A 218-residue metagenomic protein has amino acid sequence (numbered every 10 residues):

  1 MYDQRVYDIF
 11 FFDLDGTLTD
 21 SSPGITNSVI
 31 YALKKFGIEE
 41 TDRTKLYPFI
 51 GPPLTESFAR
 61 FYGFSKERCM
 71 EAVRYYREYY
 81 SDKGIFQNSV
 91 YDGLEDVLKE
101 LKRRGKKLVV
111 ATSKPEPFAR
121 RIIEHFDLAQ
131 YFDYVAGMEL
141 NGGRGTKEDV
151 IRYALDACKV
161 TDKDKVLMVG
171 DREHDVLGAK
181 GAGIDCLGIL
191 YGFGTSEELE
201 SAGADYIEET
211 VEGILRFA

Functional and structural regions predicted by a protein language model:
Y2-P48, Y62: Active-site neighborhood of HAD-like aspartate-dependent phosphohydrolases
I9, K147-V176: Conserved Lys-Pro-Asp/Glu-containing loop-to-beta segment of HAD-superfamily phosphomonoesterases, centered on
V29, V97-I123, F132: Substrate-recognition element of Asp-dependent hydrolases with the DxDx(T/V) motif
A32-L33, P53-K66, I122-H125, A154-A157: Helix-loop "lid/cap" segments that line or gate small-molecule binding pockets
E39, A129-D133, T161, E208: Conserved H-loop
A59-D96, R104: Metal-dependent phosphoesterase signature
A129-R144, K165: A short, structured active-site edge motif that brings together acidic residues
M168-E208: Acidic, Mg2+-coordinating phosphoryl-transfer loop and its flanking beta/alpha structural elements, shared across
